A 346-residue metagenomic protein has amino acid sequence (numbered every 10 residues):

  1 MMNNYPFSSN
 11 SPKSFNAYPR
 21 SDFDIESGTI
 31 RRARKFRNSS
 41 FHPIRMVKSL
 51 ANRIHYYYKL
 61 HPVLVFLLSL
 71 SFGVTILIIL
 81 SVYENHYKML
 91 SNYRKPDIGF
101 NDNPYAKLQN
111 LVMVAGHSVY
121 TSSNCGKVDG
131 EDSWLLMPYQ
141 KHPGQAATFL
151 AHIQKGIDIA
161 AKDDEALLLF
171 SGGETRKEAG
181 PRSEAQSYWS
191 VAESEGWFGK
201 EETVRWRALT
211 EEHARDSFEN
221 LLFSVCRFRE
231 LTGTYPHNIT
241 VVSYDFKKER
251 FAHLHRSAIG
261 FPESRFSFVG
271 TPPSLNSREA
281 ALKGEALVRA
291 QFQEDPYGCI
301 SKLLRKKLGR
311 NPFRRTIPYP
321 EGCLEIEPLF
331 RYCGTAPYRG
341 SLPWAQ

Functional and structural regions predicted by a protein language model:
M1-M2, M46: Initiator methionine at the very start of the polypeptide chain
M2-K35, H55, V82-Q293, Y297-G298 (+2 more regions): A structural signal for short, hydrophobic/glycine-enriched beta-strand patches
I25-Y87: N-terminal signal-anchor transmembrane helix specifying type II single-pass membrane topology of secretory-pathway
V288-Q346: Low-complexity, Gly/Ser/Thr/Pro-rich intrinsically disordered linker/tail segments
